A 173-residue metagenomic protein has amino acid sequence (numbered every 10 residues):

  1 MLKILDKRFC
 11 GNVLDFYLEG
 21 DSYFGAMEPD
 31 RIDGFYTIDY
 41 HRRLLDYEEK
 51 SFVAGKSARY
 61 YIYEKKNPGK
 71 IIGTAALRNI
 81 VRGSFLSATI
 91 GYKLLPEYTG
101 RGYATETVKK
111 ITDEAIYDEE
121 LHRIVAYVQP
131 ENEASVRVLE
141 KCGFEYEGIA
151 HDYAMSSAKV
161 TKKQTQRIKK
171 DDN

Functional and structural regions predicted by a protein language model:
M1-N12, F16-A26, R59, Y63-N173: Acyl-donor (CoA/ACP) binding surface of acyl/acetyltransferases
G25-D46: Conserved GNAT-fold acetyl-CoA-binding loop/helix
D33-G34, D46-Y61: A short helix-loop-beta-strand connector motif used in the catalytic cores of GNAT acetyltransferases and, in some
